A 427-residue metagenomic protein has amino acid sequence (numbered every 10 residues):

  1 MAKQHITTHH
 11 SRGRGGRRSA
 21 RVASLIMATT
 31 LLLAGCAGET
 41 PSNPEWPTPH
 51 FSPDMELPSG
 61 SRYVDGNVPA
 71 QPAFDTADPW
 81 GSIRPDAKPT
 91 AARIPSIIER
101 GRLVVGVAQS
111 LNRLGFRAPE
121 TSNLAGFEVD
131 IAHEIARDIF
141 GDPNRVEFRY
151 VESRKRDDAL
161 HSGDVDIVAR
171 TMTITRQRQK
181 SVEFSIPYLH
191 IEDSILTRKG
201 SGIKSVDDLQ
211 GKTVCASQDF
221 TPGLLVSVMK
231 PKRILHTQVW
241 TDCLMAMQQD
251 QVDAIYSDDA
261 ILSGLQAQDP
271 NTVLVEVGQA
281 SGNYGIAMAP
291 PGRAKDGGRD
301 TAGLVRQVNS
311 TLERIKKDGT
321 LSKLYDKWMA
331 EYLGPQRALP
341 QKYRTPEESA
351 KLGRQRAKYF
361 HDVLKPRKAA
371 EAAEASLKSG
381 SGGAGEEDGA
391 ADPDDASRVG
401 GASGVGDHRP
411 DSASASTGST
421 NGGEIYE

Functional and structural regions predicted by a protein language model:
L32-G35: C-terminal motif of bacterial Sec signal peptides marking the signal peptidase cleavage site
A37-T40: Bacterial signal peptide processing site
P47-V168, H408-R409: Extracytoplasmic small-molecule ligand-binding "clamshell" domains of the periplasmic binding protein/Venus flytrap
S52-K88, F220, I286-L333, Y426: Extended ligand-binding regions for polar small-molecule ligands
H133, R137, N144-D208: Acidic, polar ligand-binding/catalytic clefts
V146-D158, L235-Q249: Short helix-initiation/N-cap motifs at beta->coil->alpha
T171-K180, Q248-Q249, D253-G282: A ligand-binding cleft/hinge motif common to bilobed small-molecule-binding domains
L189-T197, S263, A267-N309, E331-K358: Periplasmic-binding protein-like
